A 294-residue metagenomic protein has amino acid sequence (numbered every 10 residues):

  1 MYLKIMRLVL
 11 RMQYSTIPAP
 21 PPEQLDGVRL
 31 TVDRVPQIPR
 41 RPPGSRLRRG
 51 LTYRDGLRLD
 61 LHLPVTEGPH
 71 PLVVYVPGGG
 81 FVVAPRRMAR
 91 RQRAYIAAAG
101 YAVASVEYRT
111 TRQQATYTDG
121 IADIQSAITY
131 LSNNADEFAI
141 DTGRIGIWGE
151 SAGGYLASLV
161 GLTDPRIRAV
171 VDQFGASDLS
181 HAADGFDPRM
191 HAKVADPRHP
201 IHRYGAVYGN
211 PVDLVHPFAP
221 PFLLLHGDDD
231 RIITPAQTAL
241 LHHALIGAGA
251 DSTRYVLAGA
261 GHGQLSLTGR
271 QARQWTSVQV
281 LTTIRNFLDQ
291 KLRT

Functional and structural regions predicted by a protein language model:
P21-E67: N-terminal cap/lid segment of alpha/beta-hydrolase-fold proteins
R40-R41, A176, S180-L214, P220: Mobile cap/lid helix-loop segments that gate and shape the active-site cleft of serine hydrolases
P69-G79: Short beta-strand element of the alpha/beta-hydrolase
A84-Q92, A104-T142, Q271-Q279: Catalytic nucleophile-loop/oxyanion-hole region of alpha/beta-hydrolase and closely related hydrolase-like folds
S126-F186: Primarily recognizes the serine-hydrolase "nucleophile elbow" in alpha/beta-hydrolase and SGNH/GDSL folds
F218, L224-H226, D230: Short beta-strand/loop motif that positions the catalytic acidic residue of the alpha/beta-hydrolase fold
R231-L240: Conserved alpha/beta-hydrolase "acid-adjacent" motif
A239, H243-T294: C-terminal catalytic histidine-bearing segment of alpha/beta-hydrolase fold enzymes
